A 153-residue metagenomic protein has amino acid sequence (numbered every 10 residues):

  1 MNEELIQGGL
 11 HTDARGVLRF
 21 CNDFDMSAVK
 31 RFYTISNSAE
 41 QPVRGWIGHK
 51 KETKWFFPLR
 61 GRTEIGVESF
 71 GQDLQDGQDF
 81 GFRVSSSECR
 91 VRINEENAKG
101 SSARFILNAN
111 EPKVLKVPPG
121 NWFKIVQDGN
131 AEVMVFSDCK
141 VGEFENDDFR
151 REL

Functional and structural regions predicted by a protein language model:
M1-G71, Q75, G100-E111, N130-L153: Non-catalytic, conserved peripheral segments adjacent to functional cores
Q7, S86, I93-E95, A109 (+1 more regions): Surface-exposed beta-strand edges and flanking loops
S69-A103: Intrinsic disorder/low-complexity segments
L107-G129: Conserved metal-binding segment of the jelly-roll/cupin
